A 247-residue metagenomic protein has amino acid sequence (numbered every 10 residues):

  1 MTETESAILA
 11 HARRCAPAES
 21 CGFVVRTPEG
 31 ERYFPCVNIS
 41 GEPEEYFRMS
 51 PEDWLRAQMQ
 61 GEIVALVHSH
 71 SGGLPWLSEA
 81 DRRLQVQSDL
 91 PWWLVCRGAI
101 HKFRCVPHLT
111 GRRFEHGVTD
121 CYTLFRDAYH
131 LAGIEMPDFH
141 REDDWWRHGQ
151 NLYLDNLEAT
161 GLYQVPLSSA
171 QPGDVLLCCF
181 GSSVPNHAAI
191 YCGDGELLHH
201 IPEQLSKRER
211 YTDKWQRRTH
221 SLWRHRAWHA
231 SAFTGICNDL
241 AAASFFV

Functional and structural regions predicted by a protein language model:
M1-A65, S71-R104: Conserved beta-strand-loop surface patch within small alpha/beta domains used for substrate/adaptor or ligand engagement
A10-R13, L109-H116, Q164: Short helix-to-loop capping/linker segments positioned immediately adjacent to catalytic or ligand/cofactor-binding
Q58-L74, L205-S206, R210-S221: Extended, compositionally biased flexible segments
K102, V106-E115, L240, F245: Intrinsically disordered, low-complexity, Pro/Ser/Thr/Asn/Gly/Ala-rich spacer/linker segments adjacent to signal
E115-A132: Active-site nucleophilic cysteine motif
M136-R141: Surface-exposed patches in mature extracellular/periplasmic domains of secreted proteins
E142-S206, T212: ...with weaker cross-activation on analogous glycine-rich loops/strands in unrelated enzymes
E209-V247: Glycine- and charge-enriched low-complexity intrinsically disordered segments
